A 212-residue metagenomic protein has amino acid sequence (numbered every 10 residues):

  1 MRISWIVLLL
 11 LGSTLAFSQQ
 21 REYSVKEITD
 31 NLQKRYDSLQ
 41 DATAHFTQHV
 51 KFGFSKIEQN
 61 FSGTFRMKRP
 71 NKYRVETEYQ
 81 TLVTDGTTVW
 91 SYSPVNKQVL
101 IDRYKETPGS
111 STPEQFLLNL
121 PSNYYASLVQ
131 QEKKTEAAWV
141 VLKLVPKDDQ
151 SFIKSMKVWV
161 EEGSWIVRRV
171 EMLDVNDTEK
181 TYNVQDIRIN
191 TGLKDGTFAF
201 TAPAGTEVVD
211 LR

Functional and structural regions predicted by a protein language model:
S4-S13: Sec-dependent N-terminal signal peptides
L15-E58, K68, K72, A202-R212: N-terminal leader/targeting segments and the immediate start of mature chains
K26-T29, Q33, G86, E114 (+1 more regions): Extracytoplasmic/secreted envelope proteins and their assembly/folding machinery, especially bacterial periplasmic
Q48, T77, E171-D174: Beta-turn initiation residues at beta-strand->coil junctions
S62-S111, K180: An acidic-aromatic
Y104-A138: Flexible, surface-exposed loop/linker segments and immediately adjacent secondary-structure boundaries
Y125-G205, V209-R212: Gly/Pro-enriched, hydrophobic low-complexity segments that function as extracytoplasmic propeptides/linkers
